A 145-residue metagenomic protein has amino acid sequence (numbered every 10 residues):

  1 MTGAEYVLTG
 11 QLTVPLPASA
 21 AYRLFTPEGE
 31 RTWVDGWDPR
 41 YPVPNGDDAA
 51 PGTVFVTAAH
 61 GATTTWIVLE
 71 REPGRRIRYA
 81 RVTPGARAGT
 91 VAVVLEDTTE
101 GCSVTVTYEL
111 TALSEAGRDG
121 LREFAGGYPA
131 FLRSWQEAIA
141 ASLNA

Functional and structural regions predicted by a protein language model:
M1-D47: Hydrophobic ligand-binding cavity/cleft-lining segments
T32, A58-S103, E109-T111, A141-S142: Hydrophobic-ligand binding "helix-grip"
P44-D48, I67-E70: Short, exposed beta-strand/loop patches in secreted or surface proteins that constitute
G46, V106, E115: Catalytic cores of transferase enzymes with a strong primary signal for eukaryotic protein kinases
A49-F55: Short coil-to-beta transition motif at edge beta-strands of beta-rich domains
E109-A145: A conserved amphipathic terminal alpha-helix motif
